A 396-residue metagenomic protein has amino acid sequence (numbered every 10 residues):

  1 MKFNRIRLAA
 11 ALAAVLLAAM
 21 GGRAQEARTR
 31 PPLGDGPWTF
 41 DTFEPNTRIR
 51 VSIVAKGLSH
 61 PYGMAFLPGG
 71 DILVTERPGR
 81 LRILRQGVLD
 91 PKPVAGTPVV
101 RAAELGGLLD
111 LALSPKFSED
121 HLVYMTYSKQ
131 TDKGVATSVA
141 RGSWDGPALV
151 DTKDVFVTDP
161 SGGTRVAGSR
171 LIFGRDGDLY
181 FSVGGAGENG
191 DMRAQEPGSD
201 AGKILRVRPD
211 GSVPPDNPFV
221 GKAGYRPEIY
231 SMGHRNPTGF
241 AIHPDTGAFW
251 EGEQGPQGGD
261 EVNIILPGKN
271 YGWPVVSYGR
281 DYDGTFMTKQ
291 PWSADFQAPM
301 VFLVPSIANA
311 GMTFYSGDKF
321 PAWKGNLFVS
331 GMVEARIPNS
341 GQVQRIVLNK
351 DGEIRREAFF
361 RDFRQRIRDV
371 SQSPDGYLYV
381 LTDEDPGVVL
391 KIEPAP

Functional and structural regions predicted by a protein language model:
M1-A10: Bacterial N-terminal signal peptides that target proteins for export
A9-A19: Bacterial N-terminal signal peptides
A24-N189, G239-E251, G255, P305-K350 (+1 more regions): Acidic, Gly/Ser/Thr-rich repeat motifs that build Ca2+-stabilized beta-propeller blades
K92-G106, T152-A167, P209-S231, P274-V304 (+1 more regions): Surface-exposed loop and turn segments in beta-propeller and other repeat-based domains that flank or scaffold
T137-P147, P197-D210, I264-L266, V343-V347: Beta-propeller blade signature
N189-S199: Acidic/polar, solvent-exposed loop segments in beta-strand-rich repeat domains
Y225-L266: Repeat-solenoid scaffold signature
H234, K350-P374: Conserved blade-ending motifs and adjacent loop-strand segments that build the rim/top face of beta-propeller domains
